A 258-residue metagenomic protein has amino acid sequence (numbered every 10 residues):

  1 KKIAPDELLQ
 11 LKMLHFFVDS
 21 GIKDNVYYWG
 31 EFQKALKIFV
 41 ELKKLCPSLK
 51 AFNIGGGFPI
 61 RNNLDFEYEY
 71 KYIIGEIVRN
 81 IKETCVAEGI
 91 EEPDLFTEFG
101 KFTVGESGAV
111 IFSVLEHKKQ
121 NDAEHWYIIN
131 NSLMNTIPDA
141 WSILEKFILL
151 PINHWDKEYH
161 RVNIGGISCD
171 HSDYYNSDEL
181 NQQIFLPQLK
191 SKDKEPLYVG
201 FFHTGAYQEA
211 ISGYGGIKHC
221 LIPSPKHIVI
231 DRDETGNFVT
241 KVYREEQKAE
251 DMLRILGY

Functional and structural regions predicted by a protein language model:
K1-A123: Active-site loop/helix belt of alpha/beta enzymes
E76, K82-V86, I90-Y258: Charged (often Lys/Glu-rich) extended helix/loop segments that serve as interaction or gating elements
